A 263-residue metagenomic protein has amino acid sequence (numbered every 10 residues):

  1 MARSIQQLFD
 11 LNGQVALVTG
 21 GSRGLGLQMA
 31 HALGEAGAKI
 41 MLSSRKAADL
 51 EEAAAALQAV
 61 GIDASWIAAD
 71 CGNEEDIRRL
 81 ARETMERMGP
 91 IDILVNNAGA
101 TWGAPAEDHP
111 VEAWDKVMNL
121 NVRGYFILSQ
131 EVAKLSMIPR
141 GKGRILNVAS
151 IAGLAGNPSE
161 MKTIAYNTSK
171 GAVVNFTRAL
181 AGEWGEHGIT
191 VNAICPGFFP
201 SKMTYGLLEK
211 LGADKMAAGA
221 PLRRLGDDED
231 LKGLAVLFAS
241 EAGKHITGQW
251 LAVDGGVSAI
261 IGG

Functional and structural regions predicted by a protein language model:
A2-Q7, A155, V236, T247-G263: Short C-terminal tail/terminal secondary-structure segment of NAD(P)H-dependent dehydrogenase/reductase domains
S22-R23: Conserved glycine-rich cofactor-binding loop
P105-A106, P110-M118, M216: Substrate-binding pocket helix/loop in short-chain dehydrogenase/reductase
S129, S169, T177: Active-site helix of classical SDR
K134-L135, G182-E183, K244: Alpha-helical segment proximal to the catalytic Tyr-Lys
S150: Residue(s) in the substrate-gating loop at a strand-loop-helix junction that position the organic substrate next
G185, T190, I246-G248: Short, small/polar-rich loop/turn modules that mediate ligand/substrate recognition or access, typified
